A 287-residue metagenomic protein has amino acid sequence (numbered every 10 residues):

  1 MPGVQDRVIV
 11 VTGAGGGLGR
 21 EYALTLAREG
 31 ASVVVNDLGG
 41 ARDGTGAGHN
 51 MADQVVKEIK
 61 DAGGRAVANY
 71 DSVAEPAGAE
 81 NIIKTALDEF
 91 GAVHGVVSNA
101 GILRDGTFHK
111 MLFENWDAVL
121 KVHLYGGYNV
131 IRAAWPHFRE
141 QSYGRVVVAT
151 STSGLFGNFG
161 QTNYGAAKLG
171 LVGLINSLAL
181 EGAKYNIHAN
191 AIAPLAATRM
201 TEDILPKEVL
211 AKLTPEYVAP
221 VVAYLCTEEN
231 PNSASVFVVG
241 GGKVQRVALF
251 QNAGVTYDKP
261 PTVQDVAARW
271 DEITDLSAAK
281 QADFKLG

Functional and structural regions predicted by a protein language model:
G3-V35: Canonical Rossmann dinucleotide-binding motif of NAD(H)/NADP(H)-dependent dehydrogenases/reductases, specifically
V4-Q5, A62-R65, T85-S98, R104 (+2 more regions): A glycine-rich helix->loop->beta "capping" turn within Rossmann-like NAD(P)(H)-dependent oxidoreductase domains
D53, Y70-K84, F113: The beta1-alpha1 cofactor-binding region of Rossmann-like NAD(H)/NADP(H)-dependent oxidoreductases
I59, T107-F108, L112-D117: Substrate-binding pocket helix/loop in short-chain dehydrogenase/reductase
I131, A167: Active-site helix of classical SDR
S151: Residue(s) in the substrate-gating loop at a strand-loop-helix junction that position the organic substrate next
A191, V209-G287: C-terminal helical subdomain
